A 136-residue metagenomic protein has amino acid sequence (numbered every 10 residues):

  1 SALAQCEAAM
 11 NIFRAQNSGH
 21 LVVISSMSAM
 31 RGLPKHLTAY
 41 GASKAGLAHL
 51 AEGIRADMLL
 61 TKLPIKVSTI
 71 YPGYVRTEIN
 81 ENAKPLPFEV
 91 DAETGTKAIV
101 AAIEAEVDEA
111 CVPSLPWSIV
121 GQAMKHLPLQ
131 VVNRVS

Functional and structural regions predicted by a protein language model:
C6, S43: Active-site helix of classical SDR
A8-N17: A short helix-coil junction within the Rossmann-fold of NAD(P)-dependent oxidoreductases
I12, R31-G32, G53-I65: Active-site-adjacent segment of SDR/Rossmann-fold oxidoreductases
S26: Residue(s) in the substrate-gating loop at a strand-loop-helix junction that position the organic substrate next
L33-G41: Active-site loop-to-helix junction immediately N-terminal to the catalytic Tyr of the SDR YXXXK motif in Rossmann-fold
L37, K84-F88, A105-S136: Alpha-helical membrane-targeting segments
D57-L115: SDR active-site lid
